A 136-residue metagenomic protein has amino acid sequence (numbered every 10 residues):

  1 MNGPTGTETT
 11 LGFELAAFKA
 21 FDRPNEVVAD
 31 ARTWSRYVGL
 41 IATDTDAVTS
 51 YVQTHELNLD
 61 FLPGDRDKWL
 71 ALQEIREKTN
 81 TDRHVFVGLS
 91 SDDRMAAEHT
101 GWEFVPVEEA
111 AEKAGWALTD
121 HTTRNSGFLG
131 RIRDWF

Functional and structural regions predicted by a protein language model:
M1-R36, Q53, W69-R83, S90-F136: Asp-based, Mg2+/Mn2+-dependent phosphohydrolase catalytic module
V27-V38, T43-L62: Substrate-recognition/cap helix-loop segment adjacent to the acidic, metal-dependent catalytic center of Asp-based
A42-A47, G88-S91, A111: Short beta-alpha junction loops
N58-G64, F104-E108: Short hydrophobic/aromatic-enriched beta-strand-loop microsegments
